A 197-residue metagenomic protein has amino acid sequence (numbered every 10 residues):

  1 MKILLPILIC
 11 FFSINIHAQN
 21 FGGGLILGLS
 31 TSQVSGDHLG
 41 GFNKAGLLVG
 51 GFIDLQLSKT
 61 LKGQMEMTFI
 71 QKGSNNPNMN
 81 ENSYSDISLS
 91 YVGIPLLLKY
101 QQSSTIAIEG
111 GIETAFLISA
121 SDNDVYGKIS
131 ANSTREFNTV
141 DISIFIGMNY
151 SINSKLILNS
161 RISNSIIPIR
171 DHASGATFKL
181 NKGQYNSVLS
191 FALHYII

Functional and structural regions predicted by a protein language model:
M1-I26, L193, I197: Bacterial Sec-dependent N-terminal signal peptides
F21, G41-L47, S88-V92, N138-I144 (+1 more regions): Residues that define the transmembrane beta-barrel architecture of outer-membrane proteins
F21, T60-G63, I106-I108, S154-S160: Repeated loop/turn-to-beta-strand initiation elements of outer-membrane beta-barrel proteins
G22, Y150-I157, G183-I197: Outer-membrane beta-barrel "beta-signal"
L25-L27, M65, L96, G110 (+3 more regions): Membrane-embedded beta-strand positions of outer-membrane beta-barrel proteins
L29-Q33, F69-G73, T114-I118, I162-P168 (+1 more regions): Transmembrane beta-strands of outer-membrane beta-barrel pores
V34-G41, Q71-S90, I118-T139, P168-Q184: Flexible, solvent-exposed loop segments that connect beta-strands
L55-K59, Y100-S104, I152-S154, I197: Outer-membrane beta-barrel strand-turn architecture
